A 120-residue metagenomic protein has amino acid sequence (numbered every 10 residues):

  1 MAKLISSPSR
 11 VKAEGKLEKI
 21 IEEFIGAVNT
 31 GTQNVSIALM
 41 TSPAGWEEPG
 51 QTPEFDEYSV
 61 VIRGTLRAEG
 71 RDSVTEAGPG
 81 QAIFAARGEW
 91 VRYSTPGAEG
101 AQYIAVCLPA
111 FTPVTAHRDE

Functional and structural regions predicted by a protein language model:
M1-N34, T41, P49, T115-E120: A short, N-terminal "cap"/entry segment at the start of jelly-roll beta-barrel domains of the cupin/DSBH fold
T30-Q33, P43-W46, R63-L66, P109-P113: Short, charged/polar surface micro-motifs in flexible loops or helix N-caps
Q33-V35, T52-P53, P96-G97: Short glycine/proline-enriched turns and hinge-like loops at secondary-structure junctions
L39-P43, P53-G70, V106: Short, conserved beta-strand element in jelly-roll/cupin
M40, F84, E99-T115: A short hydrophobic beta-strand segment most commonly corresponding to one strand of the jelly-roll/cupin
E48-G50, A68-E69, A85, V91-A98: Short beta-strand His + acidic residue motifs that chelate non-heme Fe in jelly-roll/DSBH and cupin folds
D72-R87: Short acidic-glycine-tyrosine-enriched beta hairpin
